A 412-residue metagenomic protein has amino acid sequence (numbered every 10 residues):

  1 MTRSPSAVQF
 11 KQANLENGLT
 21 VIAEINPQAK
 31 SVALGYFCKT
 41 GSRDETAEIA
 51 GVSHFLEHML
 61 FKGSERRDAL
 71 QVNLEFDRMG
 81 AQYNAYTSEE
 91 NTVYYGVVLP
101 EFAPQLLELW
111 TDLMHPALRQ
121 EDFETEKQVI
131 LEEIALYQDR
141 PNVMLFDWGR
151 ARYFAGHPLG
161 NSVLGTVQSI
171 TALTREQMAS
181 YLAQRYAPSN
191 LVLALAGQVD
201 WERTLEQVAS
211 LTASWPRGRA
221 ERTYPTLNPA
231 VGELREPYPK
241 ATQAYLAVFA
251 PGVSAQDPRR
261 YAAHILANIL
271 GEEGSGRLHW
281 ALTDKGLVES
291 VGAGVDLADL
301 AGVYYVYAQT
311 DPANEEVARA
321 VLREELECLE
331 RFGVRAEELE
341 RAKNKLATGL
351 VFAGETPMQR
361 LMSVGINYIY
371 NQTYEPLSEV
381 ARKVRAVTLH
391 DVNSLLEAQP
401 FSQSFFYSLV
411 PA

Functional and structural regions predicted by a protein language model:
M1-R3, A244, V380: Short, disordered/basic amphipathic segments at the extreme N-terminus that act as membrane-targeting/anchoring regions
M1-S31: N- or domain-start disorder-to-order transition segments that initiate the globular core
A7-V8, V231-E233, R277: Short beta-strand-initiation
F10, N14, I25, Q71-P229 (+5 more regions): Charge-rich, well-structured scaffold segments of protease-associated domains
Q28, A33-V97, I269-L287, L300: M16/MPP (pitrilysin/insulinase) zinc-metallopeptidase core fold and M16-derived inactive scaffolds
K30-V32, A103, Q256: A short local loop/turn or secondary-structure capping micro-motif enriched for an aromatic residue
L34-C38, W110, A244-L246: A short acidic-to-branched-hydrophobic micro-motif
A255-E272: A conserved active-site cap/scaffold subdomain adjacent to cofactor or substrate pockets
